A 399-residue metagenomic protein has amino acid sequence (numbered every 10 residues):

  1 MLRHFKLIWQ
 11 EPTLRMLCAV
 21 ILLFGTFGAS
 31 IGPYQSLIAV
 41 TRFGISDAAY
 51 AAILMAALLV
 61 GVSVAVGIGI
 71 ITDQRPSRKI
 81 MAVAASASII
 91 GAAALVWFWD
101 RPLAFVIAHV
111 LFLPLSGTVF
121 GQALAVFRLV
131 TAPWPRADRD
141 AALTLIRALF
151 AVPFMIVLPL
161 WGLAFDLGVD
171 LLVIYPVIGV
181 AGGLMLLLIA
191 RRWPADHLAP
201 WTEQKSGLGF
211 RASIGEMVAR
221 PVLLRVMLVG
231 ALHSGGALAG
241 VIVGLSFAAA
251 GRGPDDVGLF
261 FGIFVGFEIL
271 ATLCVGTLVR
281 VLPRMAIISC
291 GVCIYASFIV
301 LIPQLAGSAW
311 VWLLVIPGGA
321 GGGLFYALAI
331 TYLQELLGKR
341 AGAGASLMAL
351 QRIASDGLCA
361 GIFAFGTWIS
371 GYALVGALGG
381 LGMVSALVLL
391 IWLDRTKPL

Functional and structural regions predicted by a protein language model:
M1-L14, P194-R225: Juxtamembrane intracellular "pre-TM" segments in multi-pass secondary transporters
R3-L58, L224, L228, G236-F247: Helix-loop boundary and gating motifs at the non-cytosolic
L22, L103-F120, A231, W310-L324: Hydrophobic core of transmembrane alpha-helices in multi-pass small-molecule transporters, especially MFS/SLC-type
V64-S77, F165-D166, A271-P283, T367: Helix-to-loop junctions at the C-terminal end of transmembrane segments in multipass secondary transporters
I80-A94, G179, A286-L301: Structural signature of the two symmetry-related core transmembrane helices
T118-W134, L324-L337: Intracellular juxtamembrane helix-capping segments at the cytosolic ends of symmetry-related transmembrane helices
M285-A329: C-terminal transmembrane helical hairpin of 12-TM major facilitator-type secondary transporters
K339-I369: A late C-terminal transmembrane helix in Major Facilitator Superfamily
